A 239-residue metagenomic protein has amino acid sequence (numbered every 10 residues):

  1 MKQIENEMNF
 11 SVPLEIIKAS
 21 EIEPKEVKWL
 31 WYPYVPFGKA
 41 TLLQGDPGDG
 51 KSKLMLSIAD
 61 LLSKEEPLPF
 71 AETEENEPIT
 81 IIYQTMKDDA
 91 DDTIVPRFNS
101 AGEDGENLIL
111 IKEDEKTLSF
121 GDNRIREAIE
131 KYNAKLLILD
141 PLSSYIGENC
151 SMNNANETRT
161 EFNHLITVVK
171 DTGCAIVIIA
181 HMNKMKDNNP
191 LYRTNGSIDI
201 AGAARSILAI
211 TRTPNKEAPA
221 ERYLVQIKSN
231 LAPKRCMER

Functional and structural regions predicted by a protein language model:
M1-N9: Short, small/acidic-rich helices and loops at N termini and domain boundaries of DNA replication/processing enzymes
M8-S11, E26, L30-Y32, P47-D49 (+3 more regions): Conserved inter-motif catalytic segment of the P-loop NTP-binding fold
L14-K18: OB-fold nucleic-acid-binding modules
K25-V27, W31, P190, G196: Glycine-rich, flexible loop/turn motifs
F37-G38: Pre-Walker A (P-loop) beta-loop-beta motif of ABC nucleotide-binding domains
L42-L43, G48-K53, A71, N76 (+3 more regions): Phosphate-binding/switch region of NTP-binding enzymes
L54, I58: Hydrophobic positions on the alpha1 helix immediately C-terminal to the Walker A/P-loop
S63: Gly/Ala-rich phosphate-binding loop of Rossmann-like dinucleotide-binding domains, activating on the conserved
